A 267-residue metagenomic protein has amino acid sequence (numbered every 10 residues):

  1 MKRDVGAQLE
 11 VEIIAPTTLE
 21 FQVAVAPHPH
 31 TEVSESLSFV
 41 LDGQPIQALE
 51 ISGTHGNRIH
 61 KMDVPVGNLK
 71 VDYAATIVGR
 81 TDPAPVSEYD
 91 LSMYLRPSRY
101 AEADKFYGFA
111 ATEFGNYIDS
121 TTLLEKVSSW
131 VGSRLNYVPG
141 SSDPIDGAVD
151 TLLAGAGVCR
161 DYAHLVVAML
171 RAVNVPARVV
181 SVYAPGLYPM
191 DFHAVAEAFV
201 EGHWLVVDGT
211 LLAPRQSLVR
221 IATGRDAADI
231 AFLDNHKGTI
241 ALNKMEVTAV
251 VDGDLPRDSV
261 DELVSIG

Functional and structural regions predicted by a protein language model:
M1-R80: Intrinsically disordered, low-complexity N-terminal segments that are enriched in acidic
I13, V71, I77, T81 (+5 more regions): Secondary-structure boundary elements
F21, P83-Y89, D208: Short, charged, solvent-exposed linker or helix-capping segments at domain edges/interfaces that act as flexible hinges
F21, V64, G79, N116 (+5 more regions): Generic structural "secondary-structure junction" signal
V23, P27, T31-L37, L211-L242 (+2 more regions): Glycine-rich, small/acidic residue-mixed loop/short-helix segments
S34-L41, Q47-I51, V66-N68, R99-D104 (+5 more regions): Short, surface-exposed, polar/charged, turn-prone segments marking secondary-structure boundaries
N57, D90, G147, G202 (+1 more regions): Residue-level signal for pocket-adjacent positions within structured domains
S129, D161-A241: Hydrophobic/aromatic-rich core segments of domains that either
